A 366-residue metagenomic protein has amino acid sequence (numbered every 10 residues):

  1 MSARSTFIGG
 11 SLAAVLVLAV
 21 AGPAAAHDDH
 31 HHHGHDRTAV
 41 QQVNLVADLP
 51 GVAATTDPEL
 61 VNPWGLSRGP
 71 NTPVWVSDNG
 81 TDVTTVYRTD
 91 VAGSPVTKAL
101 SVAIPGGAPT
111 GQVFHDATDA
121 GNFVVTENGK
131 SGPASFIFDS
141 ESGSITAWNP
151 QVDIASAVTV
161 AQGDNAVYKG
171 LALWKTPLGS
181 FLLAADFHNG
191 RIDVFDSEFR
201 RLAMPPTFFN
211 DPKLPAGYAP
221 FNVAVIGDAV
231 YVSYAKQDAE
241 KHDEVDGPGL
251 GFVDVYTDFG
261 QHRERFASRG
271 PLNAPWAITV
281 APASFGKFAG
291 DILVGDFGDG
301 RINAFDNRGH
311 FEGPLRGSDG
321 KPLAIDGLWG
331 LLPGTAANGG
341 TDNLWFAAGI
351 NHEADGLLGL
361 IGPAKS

Functional and structural regions predicted by a protein language model:
M1-A26: Secretory targeting and sorting signals
A24-S366: Sequence/structural signature of beta-propeller domains
